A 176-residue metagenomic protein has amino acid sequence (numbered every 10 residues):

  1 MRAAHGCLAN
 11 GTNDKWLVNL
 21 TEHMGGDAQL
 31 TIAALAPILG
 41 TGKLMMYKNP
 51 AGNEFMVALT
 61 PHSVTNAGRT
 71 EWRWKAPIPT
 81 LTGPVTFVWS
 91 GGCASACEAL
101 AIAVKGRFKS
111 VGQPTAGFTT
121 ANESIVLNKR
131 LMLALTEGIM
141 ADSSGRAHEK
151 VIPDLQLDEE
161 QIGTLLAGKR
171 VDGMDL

Functional and structural regions predicted by a protein language model:
M1-D14: A short, well-ordered alpha-helical element
G11-K15, M24-L176: C-terminal "post-core" interaction segments
